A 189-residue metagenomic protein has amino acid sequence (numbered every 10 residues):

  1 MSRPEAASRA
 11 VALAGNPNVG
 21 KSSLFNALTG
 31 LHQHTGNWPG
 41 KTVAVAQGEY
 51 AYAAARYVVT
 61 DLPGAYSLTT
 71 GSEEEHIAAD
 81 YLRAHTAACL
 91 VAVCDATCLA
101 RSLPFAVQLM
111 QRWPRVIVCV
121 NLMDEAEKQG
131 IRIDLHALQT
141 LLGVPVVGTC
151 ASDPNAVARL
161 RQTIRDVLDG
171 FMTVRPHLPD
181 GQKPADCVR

Functional and structural regions predicted by a protein language model:
M1-S67, H85: Conserved G1/Walker A P-loop phosphate-binding module
A14, L62-P63, D95, T149-S152: A short hydrophobic beta-strand->loop->alpha-helix junction that borders the nucleotide-binding pocket of P-loop NTPases
T29, S67, L82-R83, M110 (+3 more regions): Signal for well-folded cores of large energy- and translation-related assemblies
Q33, S67, R101, E127-K128 (+1 more regions): Conserved protein kinase catalytic core
P39, V43, V58, T70 (+4 more regions): Helical mechanochemical/support elements of P-loop NTPase systems and associated helical scaffolds
G48-A54, I77-V146: Conserved C-terminal guanine-recognition region of P-loop GTPase G domains, centered on the G4
D124-H177: Canonical P-loop GTPase G-domain recognition
P176-R189: Long, well-ordered amphipathic alpha-helical subdomains in the mid-to-C-terminal portions of large enzyme subunits
